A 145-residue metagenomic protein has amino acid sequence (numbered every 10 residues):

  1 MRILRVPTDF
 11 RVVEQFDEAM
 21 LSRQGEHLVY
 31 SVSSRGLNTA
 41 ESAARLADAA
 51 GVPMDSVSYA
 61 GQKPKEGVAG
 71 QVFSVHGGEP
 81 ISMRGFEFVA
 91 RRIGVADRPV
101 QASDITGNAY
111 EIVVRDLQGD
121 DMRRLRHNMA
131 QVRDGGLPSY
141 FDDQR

Functional and structural regions predicted by a protein language model:
M1-R23, H27, R35-L37, A49-A50 (+1 more regions): Extended, charged/glycine-rich binding lobes that contact polyanionic ligands
T39-R45: Ser/Thr-Pro-rich, acidic low-complexity intrinsically disordered regions of eukaryotic RNA-binding
